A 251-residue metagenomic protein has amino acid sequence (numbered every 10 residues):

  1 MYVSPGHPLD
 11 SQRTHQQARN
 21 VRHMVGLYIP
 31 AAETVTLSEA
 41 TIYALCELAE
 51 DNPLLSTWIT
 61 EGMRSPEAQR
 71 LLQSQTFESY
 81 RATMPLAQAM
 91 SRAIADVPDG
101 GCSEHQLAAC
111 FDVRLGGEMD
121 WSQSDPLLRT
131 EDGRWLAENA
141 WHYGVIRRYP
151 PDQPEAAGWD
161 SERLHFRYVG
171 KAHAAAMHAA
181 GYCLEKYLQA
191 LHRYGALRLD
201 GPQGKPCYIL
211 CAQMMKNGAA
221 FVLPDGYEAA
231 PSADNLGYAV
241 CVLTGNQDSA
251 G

Functional and structural regions predicted by a protein language model:
M1-G251: Extracytoplasmic cell-surface/polysaccharide-interacting catalytic and binding patches
